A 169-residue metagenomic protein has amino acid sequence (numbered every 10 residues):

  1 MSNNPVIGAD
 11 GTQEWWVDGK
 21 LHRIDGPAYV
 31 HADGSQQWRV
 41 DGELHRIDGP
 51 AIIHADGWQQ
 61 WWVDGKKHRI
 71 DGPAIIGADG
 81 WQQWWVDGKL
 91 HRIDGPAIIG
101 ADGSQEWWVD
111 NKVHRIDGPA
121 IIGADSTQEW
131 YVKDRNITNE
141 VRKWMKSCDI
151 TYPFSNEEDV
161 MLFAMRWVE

Functional and structural regions predicted by a protein language model:
M1-E169: Glycine/tyrosine- and acidic-biased, solvent-exposed loop/turn segments at the edges of beta-strands
